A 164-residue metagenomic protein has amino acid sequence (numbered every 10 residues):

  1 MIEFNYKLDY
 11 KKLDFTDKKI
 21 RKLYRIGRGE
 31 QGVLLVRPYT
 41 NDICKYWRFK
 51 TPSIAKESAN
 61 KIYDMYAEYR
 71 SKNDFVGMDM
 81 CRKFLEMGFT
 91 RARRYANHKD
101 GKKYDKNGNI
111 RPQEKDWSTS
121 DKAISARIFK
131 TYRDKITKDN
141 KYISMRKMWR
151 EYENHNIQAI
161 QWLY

Functional and structural regions predicted by a protein language model:
M1-D64, K83-Y164: C-terminal-biased regions
F75, C81-R82: Inward-facing hydrophobic residues that define packing positions of alpha-helical scaffold repeats
